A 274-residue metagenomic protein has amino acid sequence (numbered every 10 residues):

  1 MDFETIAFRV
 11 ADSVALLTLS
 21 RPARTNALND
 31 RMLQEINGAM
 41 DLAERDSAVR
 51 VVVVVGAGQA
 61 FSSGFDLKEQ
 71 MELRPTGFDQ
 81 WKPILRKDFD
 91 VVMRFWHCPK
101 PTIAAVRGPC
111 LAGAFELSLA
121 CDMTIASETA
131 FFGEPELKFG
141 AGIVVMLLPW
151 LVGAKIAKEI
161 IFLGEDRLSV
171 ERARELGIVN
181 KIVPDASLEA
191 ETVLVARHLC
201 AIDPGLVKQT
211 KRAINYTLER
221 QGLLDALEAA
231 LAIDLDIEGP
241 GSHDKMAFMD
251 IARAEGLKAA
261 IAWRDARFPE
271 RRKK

Functional and structural regions predicted by a protein language model:
M1-A11, E165-V170, A190, L194-R197 (+1 more regions): C-terminal alpha-helix plus adjacent terminal tail
M1-A57: Conserved CoA-thioester-binding segment of acyl-CoA-metabolizing enzymes
L17, R21, E35-I36, V54 (+5 more regions): Terminal peptide-recognition signature
R24, L28, R74, L168 (+1 more regions): Ligand-binding pocket scaffold of soluble enzyme catalytic domains
R31-E35, K87, R94, E191 (+2 more regions): Charged catalytic carboxylate motif
G56-V91, C110, G256: Glycine- (often His-adjacent) and acidic-residue-rich active-site loop that binds/positions the CoA thioester
D88, V145, A154-A157, V207-T210 (+1 more regions): A general structural signal for well-ordered alpha-helical segments in protein cores
M93-P204: Crotonase-fold acyl-CoA enzyme core
